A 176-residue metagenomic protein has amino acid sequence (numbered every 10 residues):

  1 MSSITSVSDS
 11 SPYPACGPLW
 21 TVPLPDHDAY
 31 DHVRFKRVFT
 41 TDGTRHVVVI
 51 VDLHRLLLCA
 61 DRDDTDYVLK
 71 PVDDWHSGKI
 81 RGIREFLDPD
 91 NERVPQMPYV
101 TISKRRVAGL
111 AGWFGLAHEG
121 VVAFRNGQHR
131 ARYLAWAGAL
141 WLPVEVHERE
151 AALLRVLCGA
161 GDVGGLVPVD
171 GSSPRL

Functional and structural regions predicted by a protein language model:
S2-P18, P23-D26, D31-A123, Y133-W136: Short alpha-helix boundary/capping and kink motifs at helix termini
S2-T5, D9-S11, L19-W20, L116-L176: Basic- and aromatic-enriched surface patches that contact anionic nucleotides/nucleic acids
